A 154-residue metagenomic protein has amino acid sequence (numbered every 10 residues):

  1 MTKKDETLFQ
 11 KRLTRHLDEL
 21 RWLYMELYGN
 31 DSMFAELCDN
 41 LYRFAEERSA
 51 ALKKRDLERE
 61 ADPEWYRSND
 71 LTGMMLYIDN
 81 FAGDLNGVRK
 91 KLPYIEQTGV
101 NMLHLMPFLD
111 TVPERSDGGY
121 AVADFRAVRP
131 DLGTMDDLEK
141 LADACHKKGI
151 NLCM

Functional and structural regions predicted by a protein language model:
M1-M154: Acidic/aromatic-lined carbohydrate-recognition and catalytic surfaces of CAZymes acting on diverse glycans
